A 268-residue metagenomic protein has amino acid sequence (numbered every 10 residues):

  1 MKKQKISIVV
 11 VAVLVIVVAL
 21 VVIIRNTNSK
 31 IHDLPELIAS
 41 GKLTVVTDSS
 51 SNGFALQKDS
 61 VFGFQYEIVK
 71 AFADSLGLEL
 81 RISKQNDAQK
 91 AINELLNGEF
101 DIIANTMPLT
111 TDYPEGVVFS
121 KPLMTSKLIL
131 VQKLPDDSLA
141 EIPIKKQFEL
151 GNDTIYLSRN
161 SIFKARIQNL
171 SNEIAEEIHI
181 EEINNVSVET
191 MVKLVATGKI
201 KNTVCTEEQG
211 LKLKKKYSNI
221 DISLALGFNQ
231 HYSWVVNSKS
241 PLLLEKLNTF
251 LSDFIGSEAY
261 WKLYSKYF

Functional and structural regions predicted by a protein language model:
K5-V10, N26-E115, I180-N185: Extracytoplasmic small-molecule ligand-binding "clamshell" domains of the periplasmic binding protein/Venus flytrap
I8-V22: Hydrophobic membrane-insertion alpha-helices, especially the h-region of bacterial N-terminal signal peptides
V18-N26, N160-I183, S218, I222-S223 (+1 more regions): Ligand-binding clefts/hinges and TM-proximal coupling segments of bilobed small-molecule sensing domains
D48-S50, M124-Q132, D136-D137, V188-E189 (+1 more regions): Periplasmic-binding protein-like
Q57-V61, N152-N160: Short beta-strand->loop
F72, L95-L96, L150, L194-A196 (+2 more regions): Hydrophobic residues within well-ordered alpha-helices
Q89, N93, N105-G116, R166-E173 (+1 more regions): A ligand-binding cleft/hinge motif common to bilobed small-molecule-binding domains
L134-I155: Flexible hinge/capping segments at coil-to-helix
